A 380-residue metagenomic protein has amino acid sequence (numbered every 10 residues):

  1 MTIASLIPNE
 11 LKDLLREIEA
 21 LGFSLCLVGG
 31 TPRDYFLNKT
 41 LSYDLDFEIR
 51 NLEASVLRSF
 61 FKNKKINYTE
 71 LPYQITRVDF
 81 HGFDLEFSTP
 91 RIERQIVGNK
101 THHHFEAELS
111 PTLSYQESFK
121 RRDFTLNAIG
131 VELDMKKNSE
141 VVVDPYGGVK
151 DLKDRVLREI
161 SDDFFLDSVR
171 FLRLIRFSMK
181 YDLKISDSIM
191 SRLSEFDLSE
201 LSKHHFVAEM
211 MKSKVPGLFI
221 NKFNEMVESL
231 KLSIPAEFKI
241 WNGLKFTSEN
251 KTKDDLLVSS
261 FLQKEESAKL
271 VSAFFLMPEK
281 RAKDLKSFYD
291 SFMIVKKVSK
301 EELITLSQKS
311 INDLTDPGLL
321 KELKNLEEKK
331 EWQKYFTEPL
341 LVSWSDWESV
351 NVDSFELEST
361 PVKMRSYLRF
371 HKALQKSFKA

Functional and structural regions predicted by a protein language model:
M1-A380: Catalytic cores of the polymerase beta-like nucleotidyltransferase superfamily and closely associated nucleotide
